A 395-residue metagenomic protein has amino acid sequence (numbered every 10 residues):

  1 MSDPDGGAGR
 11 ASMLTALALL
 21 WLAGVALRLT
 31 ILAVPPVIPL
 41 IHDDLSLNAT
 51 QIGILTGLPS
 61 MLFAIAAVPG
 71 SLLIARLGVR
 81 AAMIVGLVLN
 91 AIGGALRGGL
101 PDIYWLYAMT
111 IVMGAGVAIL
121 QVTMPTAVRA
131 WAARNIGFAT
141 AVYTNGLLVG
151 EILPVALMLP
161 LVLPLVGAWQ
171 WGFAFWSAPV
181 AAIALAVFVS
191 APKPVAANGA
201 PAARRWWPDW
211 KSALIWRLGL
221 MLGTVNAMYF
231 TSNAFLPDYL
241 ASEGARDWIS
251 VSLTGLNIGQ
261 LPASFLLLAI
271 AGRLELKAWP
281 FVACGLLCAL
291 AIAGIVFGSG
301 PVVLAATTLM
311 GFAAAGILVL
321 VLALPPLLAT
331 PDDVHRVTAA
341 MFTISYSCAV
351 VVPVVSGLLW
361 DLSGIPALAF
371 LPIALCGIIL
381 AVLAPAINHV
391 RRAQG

Functional and structural regions predicted by a protein language model:
V34-P35, A213-S264: Extracytoplasmic gate region of multi-pass secondary transporters
I65-I103: Conserved MFS/SLC helix-loop-helix module at the cytosolic interface between two early adjacent transmembrane helices
A66-G78, A263-L276, W360: Helix-to-loop junctions at the C-terminal end of transmembrane segments in multipass secondary transporters
I103, R134-P192: Helix-loop-helix hairpin linking two adjacent transmembrane segments in secondary transporters
M109-G146: Cytoplasmic helix-loop-helix junction between adjacent transmembrane helices in 12-TM secondary transporters
I119-A132, G316-T330: Intracellular juxtamembrane helix-capping segments at the cytosolic ends of symmetry-related transmembrane helices
E275-L324: C-terminal transmembrane helical hairpin of 12-TM major facilitator-type secondary transporters
L327-A367, I373: A late C-terminal transmembrane helix in Major Facilitator Superfamily
